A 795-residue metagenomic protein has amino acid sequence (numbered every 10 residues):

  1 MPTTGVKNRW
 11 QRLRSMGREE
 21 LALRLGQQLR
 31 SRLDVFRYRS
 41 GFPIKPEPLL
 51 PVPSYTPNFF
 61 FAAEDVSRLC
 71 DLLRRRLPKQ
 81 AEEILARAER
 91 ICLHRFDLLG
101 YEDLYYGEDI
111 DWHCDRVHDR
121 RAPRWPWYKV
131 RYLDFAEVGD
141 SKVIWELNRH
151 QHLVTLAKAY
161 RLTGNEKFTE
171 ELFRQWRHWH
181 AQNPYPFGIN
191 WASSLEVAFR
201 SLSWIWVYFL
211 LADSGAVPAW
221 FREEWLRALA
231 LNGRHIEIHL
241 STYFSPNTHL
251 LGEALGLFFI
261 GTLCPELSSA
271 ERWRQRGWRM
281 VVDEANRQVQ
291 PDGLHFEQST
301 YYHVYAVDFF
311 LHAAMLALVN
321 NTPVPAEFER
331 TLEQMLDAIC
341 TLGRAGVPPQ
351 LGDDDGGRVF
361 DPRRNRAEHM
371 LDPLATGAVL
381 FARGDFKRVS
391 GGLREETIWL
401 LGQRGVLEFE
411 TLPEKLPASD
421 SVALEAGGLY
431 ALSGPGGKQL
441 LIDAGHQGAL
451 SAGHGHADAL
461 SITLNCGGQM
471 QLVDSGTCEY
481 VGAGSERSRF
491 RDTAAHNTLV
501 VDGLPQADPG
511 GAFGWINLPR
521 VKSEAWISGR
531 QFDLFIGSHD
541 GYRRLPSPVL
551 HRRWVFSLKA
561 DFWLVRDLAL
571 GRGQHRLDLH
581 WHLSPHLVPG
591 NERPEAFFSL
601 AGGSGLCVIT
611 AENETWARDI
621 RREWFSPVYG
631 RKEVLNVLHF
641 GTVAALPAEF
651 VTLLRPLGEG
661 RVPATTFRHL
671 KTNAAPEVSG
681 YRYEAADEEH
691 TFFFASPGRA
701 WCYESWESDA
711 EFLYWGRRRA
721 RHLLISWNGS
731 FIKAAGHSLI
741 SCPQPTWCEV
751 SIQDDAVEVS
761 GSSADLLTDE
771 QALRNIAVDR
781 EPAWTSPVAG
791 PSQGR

Functional and structural regions predicted by a protein language model:
P2-K45: Alpha-helical membrane-targeting segments
M16, Q28, R37, K45-P48 (+5 more regions): Catalytic and substrate-binding regions of extracellular carbohydrate-active enzymes, especially polysaccharide lyases
L25, G100, W191-S193, T248-L250 (+1 more regions): Short coil/turn segments at secondary-structure boundaries
R30-F135, K142-L147: Extended, charge-enriched "interface" segments that sit outside catalytic cores
A122-W125, V130-L342: Aromatic-lined, polymer-binding surfaces characteristic of secreted/periplasmic polysaccharide-degrading enzymes
Y132, E623-V643: Extracellular adhesion/glycan-binding regions together with long Ser/Thr- and acidic-residue-rich low-complexity tracts
L294, Y301-L472, S528, V643-A645 (+5 more regions): Carbohydrate-active enzyme catalytic cores, enriched for enzymes that act on polyanionic acidic polysaccharides
L545, L587-S604, I609-R631, A777-A789: Solvent-exposed beta-strand/loop surfaces of large extracellular or lumenal domains
